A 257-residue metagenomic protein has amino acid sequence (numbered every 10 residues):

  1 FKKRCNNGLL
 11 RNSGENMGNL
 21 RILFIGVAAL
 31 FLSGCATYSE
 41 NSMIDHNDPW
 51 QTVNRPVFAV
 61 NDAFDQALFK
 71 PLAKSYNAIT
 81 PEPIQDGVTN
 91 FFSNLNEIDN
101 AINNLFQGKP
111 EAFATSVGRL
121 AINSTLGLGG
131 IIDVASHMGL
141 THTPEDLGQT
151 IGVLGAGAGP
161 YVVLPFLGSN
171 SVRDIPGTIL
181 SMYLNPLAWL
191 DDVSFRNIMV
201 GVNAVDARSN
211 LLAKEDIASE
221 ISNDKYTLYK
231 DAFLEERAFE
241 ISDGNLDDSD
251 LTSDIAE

Functional and structural regions predicted by a protein language model:
N12-F24: Bacterial N-terminal signal peptides that target proteins for export
S33-G34: C-terminal motif of bacterial Sec signal peptides marking the signal peptidase cleavage site
T37, N41-S42, L154-E257: A structured, mid-to-C-terminal "fold-capping" secondary-structure block
S42-L68: Post-signal peptide N-terminal segment of mature Sec-exported envelope proteins
A67, A73-P83: Membrane interface segments of multi-pass transport proteins and intramembrane proteases
V88-F91: Beta-rich strand-turn-strand
N94-S169: Mid-length scaffold segments of soluble, non-membrane domains
